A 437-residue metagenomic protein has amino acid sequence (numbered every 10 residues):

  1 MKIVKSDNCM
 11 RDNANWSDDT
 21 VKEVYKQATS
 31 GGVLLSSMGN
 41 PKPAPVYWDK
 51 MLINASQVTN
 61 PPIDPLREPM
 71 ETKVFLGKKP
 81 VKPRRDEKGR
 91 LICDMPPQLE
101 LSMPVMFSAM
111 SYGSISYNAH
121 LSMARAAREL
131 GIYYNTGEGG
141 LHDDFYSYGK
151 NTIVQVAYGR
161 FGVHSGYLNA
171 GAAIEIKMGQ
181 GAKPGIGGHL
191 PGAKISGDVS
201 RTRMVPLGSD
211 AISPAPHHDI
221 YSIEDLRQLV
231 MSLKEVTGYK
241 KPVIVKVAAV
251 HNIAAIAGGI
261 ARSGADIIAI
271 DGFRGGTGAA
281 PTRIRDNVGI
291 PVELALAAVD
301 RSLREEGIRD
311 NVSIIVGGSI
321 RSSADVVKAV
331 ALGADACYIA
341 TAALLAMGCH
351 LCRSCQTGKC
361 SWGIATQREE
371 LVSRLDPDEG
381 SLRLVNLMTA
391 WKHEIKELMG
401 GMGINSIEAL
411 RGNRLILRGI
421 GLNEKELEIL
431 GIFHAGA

Functional and structural regions predicted by a protein language model:
M1-I195, G400, A409-A437: Conserved, well-structured core domains of diverse proteins
E71-I92, F107-A109, G113-S114, R128 (+7 more regions): Non-catalytic terminal/interface segments that mediate subunit docking, oligomerization, and allosteric communication
Y117, L121, H217-R227, G289-E293 (+3 more regions): Electropositive phosphate-/nucleotide-binding environments in soluble metabolic enzymes
G131-I132, G171, A265, A334 (+1 more regions): A structural motif
N135-G140, Y239-K246, R309, M402-R411: Flexible, glycine/charged-enriched surface loops at secondary-structure junctions
V154, I212-V372, L422: Glycine-rich phosphate/ribose-binding loops and adjacent secondary-structure elements that form binding surfaces
T202-V205, A211-H218, G431-A435: Glycine-rich phosphate/pyrophosphate-binding loop and adjacent beta-alpha nucleotide/cofactor-binding cores
G348-N413, R418-G419: Active-site or pore-adjacent capping/gating segments
